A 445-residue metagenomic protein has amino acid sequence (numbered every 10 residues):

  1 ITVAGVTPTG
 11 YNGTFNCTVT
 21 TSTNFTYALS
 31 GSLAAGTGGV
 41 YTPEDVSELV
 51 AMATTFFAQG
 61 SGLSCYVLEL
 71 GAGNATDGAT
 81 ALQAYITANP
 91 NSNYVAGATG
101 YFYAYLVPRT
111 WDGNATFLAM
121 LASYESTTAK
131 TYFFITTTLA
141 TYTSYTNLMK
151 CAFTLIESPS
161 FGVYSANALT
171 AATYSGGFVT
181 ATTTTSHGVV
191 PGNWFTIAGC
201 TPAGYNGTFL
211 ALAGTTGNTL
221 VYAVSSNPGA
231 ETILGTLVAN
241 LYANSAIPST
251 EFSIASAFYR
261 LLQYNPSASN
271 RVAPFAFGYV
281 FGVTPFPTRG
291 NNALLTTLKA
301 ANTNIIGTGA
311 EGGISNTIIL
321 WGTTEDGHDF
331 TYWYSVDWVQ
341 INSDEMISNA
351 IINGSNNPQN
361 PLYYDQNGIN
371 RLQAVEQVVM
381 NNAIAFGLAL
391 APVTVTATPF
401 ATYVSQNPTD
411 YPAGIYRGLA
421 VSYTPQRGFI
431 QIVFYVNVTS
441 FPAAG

Functional and structural regions predicted by a protein language model:
T2-G5, F15, T42-V163, G188 (+3 more regions): Surface-exposed assembly/interface segments
A4-E44, Y164-W194, A198-L241: Small/polar beta-strand repeat architecture
